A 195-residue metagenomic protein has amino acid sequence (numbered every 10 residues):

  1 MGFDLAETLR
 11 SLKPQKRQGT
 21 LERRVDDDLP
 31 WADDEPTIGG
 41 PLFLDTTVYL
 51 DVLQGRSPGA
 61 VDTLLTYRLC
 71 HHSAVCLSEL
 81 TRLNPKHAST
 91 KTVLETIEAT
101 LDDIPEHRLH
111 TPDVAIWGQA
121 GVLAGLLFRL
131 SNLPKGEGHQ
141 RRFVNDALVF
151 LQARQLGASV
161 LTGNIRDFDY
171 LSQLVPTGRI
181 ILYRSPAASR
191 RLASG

Functional and structural regions predicted by a protein language model:
M1-A99: Short, well-structured N-terminal submotif of metal-dependent ribonuclease cores
M1-E35, F150, R154-G195: Acidic, PIN/NYN-like endoribonuclease modules and their adjacent C-terminal/linker elements
G2-A6, D26-D28, L109-S159, G163: Active-site neighborhoods of divalent-metal-dependent phosphate/nucleic-acid chemistry enzymes
G39-G40, R68-L69, E106-R108, R154-S159: Short active-site oxyanion
V48-Y49, C76, I116, V149 (+1 more regions): Alpha-helix capping/helix-boundary segments
V61, T96-G118: Generic detector of contiguous secondary-structure segments
E79, Q119, Y170-L171: Phosphate- and divalent-cation-binding pockets in alpha/beta enzyme and binding domains that engage nucleotide-derived
H87-K91, L127-F128, G178-I180: Short, hinge-like loop/turn segments at secondary-structure boundaries
